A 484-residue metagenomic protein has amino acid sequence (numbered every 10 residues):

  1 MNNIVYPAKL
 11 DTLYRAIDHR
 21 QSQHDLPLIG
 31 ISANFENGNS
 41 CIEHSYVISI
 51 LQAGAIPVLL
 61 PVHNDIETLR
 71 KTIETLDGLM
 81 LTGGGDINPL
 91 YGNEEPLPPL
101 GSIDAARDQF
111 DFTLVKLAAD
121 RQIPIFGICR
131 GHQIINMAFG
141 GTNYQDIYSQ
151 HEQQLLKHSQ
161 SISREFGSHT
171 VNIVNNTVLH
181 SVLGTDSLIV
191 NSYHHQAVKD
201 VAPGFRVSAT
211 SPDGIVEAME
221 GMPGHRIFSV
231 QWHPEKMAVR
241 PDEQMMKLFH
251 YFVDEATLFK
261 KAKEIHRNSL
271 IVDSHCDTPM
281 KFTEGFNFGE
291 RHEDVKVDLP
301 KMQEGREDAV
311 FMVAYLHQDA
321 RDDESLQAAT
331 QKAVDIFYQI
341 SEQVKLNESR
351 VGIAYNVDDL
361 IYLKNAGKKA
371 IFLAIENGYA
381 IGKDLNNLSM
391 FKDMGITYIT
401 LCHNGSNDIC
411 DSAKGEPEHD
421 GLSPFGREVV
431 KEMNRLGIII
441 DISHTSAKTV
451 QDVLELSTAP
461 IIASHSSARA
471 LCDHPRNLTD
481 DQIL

Functional and structural regions predicted by a protein language model:
M1-I128, N136-M137, Y144, Y148-V182 (+5 more regions): N-terminal beta1-alpha1 cap of cysteine-dependent amidohydrolase-like domains
L13-Q23, N64-M80, G221, A262-H266 (+4 more regions): Short amphipathic alpha-helices and their capping/turn segments at secondary-structure boundaries
R121-P124, K369, I438, A459: A short helix->loop->beta-strand "cap" motif at the edges of active sites that frequently abuts
S192-A197, S229-P234, I271-T278, I396 (+2 more regions): Histidine-centered catalytic micro-motifs
G224, R306-E307, I396-Y398, L436-I438 (+2 more regions): Glycine-enriched alpha-helix->loop->beta-strand junction motifs that scaffold or abut catalytic
K261-E418, D473, N477-Q482: N-terminal hydrophobic targeting/anchoring segments and the immediately downstream early-domain regions of hydrolases
K383-D393, G415-I462, P475-L484: Histidine/acidic residue-rich metal-binding segments in metalloenzymes
